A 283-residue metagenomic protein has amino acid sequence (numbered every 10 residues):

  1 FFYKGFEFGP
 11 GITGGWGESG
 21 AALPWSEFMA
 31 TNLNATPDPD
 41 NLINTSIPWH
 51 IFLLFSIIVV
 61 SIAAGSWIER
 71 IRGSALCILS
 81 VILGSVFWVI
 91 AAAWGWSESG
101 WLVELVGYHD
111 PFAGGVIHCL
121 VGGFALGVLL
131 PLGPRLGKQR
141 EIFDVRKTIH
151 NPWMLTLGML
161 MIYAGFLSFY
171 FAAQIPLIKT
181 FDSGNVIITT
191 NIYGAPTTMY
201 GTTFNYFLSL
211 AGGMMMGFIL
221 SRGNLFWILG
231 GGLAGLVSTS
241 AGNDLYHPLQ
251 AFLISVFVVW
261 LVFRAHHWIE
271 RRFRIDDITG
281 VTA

Functional and structural regions predicted by a protein language model:
F1-A283: Hydrophobic alpha-helical transmembrane bundles of multi-pass membrane proteins
